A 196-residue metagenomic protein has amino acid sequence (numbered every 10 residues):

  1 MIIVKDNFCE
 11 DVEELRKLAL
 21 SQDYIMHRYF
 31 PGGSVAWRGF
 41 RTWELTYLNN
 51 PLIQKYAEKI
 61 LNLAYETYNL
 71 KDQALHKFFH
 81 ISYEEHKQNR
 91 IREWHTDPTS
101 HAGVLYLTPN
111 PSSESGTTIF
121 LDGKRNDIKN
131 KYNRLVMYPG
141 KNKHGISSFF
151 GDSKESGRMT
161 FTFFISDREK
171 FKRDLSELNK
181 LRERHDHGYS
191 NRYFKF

Functional and structural regions predicted by a protein language model:
M1-K17, D23, R28-G33, S166-F196: Peripheral, non-catalytic segments flanking oxidoreductase cores
I2-I81, Q88-I91: Non-heme Fe(II)/2-oxoglutarate
S82-F196: Catalytic core of non-heme Fe(II) oxygenases with the double-stranded beta-helix
